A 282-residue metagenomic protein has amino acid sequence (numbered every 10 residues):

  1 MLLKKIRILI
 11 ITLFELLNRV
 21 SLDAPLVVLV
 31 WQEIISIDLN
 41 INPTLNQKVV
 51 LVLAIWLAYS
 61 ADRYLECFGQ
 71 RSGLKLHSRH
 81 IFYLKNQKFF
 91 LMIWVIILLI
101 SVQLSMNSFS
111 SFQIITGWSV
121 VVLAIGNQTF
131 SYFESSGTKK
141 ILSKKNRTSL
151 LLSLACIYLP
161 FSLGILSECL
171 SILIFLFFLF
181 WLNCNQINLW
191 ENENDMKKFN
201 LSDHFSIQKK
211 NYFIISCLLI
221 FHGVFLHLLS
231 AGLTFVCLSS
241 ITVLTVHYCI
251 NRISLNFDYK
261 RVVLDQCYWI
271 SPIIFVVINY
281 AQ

Functional and structural regions predicted by a protein language model:
M1-L16: Short, Lys/Arg-rich, polar N-terminal cytosolic tail immediately upstream of the first transmembrane signal-anchor
E15-D38, W94-V95, S149-A155: The first (N-terminal) embedded transmembrane alpha-helix
L26-W31, R79-Q87, I141-F161, H204-Y212 (+1 more regions): Small-residue-rich segments of transmembrane alpha-helices in multi-pass membrane proteins, especially helix faces
W31-L51, S101-I115, C156-I174, G223-T234 (+1 more regions): Helix-coil boundary and interhelical linker segments in multi-pass alpha-helical membrane proteins
L53-F68, V122-E134, F175-N192, T242-R252: Transmembrane alpha-helical segments that form the membrane-embedded catalytic/substrate-channel core of multi-pass
A58-L91, F178-C217: Solvent-exposed interhelical
I81-L163: Intramembrane alpha-helical segments
C237-Q282: Extended hydrophobic alpha-helices typical of membrane-associated regions
